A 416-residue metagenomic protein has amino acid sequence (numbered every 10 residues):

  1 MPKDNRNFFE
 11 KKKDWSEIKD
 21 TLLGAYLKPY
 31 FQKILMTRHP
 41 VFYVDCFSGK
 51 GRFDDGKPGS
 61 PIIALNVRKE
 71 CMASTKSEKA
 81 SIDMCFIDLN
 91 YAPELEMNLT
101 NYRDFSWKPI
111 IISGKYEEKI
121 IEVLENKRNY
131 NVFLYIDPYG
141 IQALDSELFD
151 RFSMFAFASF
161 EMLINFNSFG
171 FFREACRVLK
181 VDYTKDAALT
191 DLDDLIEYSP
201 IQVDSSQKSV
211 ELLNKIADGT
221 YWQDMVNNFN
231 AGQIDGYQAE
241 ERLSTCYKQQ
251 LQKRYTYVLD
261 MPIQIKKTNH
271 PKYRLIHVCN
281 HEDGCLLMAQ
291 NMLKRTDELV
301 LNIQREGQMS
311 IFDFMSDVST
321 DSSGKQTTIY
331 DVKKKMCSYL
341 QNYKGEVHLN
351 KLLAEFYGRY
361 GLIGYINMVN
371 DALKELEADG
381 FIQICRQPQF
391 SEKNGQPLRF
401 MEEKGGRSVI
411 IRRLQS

Functional and structural regions predicted by a protein language model:
M1-L349, Y357-S416: Class I S-adenosyl-L-methionine-dependent methyltransferase catalytic core
